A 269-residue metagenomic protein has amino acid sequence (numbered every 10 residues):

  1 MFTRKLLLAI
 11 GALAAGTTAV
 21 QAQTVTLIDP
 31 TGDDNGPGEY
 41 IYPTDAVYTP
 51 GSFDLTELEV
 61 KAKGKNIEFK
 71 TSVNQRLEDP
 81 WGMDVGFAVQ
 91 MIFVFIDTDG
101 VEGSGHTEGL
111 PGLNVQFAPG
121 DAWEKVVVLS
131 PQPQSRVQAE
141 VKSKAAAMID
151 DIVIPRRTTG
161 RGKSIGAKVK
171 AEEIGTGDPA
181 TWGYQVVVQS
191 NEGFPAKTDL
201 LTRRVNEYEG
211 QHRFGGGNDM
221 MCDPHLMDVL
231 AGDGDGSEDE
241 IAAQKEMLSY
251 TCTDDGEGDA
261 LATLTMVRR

Functional and structural regions predicted by a protein language model:
M1-L7: Bacterial N-terminal signal peptides that target proteins for export
A9-T17: Bacterial N-terminal signal peptides
T18-A22: Sec/Tat signal peptide C-region and signal peptidase I cleavage site
Q23-D33: Boundary/junction segments of secreted and surface-exposed precursor proteins
T24, P43-S130, L261, T265-R269: Surface-exposed, glycine/proline- and aromatic-rich loop segments on solvent-exposed faces across compartments
V25-L27, T98-G112, G175-R269: Acidic/polar low-complexity flexible segments
A118-G162: Extended, solvent-exposed segments with strong compositional bias
T159-D178: Localized edge beta-strand/strand-to-loop motifs within extracellular or lumenal beta-rich domains
